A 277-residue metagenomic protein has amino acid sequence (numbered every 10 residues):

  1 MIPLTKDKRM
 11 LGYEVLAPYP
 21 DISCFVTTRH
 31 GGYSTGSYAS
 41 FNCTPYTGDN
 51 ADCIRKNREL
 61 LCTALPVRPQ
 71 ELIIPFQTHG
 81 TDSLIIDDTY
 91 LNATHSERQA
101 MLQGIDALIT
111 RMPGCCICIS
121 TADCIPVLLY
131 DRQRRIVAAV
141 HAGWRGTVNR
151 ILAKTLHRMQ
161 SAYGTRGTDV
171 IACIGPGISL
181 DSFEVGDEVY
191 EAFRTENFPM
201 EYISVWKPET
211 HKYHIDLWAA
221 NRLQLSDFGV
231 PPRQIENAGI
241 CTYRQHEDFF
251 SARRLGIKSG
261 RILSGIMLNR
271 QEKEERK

Functional and structural regions predicted by a protein language model:
M1-K277: Active-site microenvironment for binding and transforming phosphate-containing groups
